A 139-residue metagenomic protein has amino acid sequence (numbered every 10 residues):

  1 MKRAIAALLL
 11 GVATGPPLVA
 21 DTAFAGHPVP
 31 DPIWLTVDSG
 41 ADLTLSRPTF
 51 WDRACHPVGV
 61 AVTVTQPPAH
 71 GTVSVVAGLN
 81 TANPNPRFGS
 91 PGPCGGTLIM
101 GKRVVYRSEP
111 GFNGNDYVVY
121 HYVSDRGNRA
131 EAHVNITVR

Functional and structural regions predicted by a protein language model:
M1-A4: Positively charged n-region of N-terminal signal peptides that target proteins for export
A7-P17: Bacterial N-terminal signal peptides
D21-P67, D125-R139: Extracellular interdomain linkers/hinges and stalk-like, low-complexity segments in secreted or single-pass
R53-G101: Surface-exposed or secretory-pathway low-complexity segments enriched in glycine-proline and Ser/Thr/acidic residues
R103-N113: Extracellular/luminal low-complexity segments enriched in Ser/Thr/Pro
F112-D125: A short beta-strand micro-motif common to beta-rich folds, especially ectodomain repeats
